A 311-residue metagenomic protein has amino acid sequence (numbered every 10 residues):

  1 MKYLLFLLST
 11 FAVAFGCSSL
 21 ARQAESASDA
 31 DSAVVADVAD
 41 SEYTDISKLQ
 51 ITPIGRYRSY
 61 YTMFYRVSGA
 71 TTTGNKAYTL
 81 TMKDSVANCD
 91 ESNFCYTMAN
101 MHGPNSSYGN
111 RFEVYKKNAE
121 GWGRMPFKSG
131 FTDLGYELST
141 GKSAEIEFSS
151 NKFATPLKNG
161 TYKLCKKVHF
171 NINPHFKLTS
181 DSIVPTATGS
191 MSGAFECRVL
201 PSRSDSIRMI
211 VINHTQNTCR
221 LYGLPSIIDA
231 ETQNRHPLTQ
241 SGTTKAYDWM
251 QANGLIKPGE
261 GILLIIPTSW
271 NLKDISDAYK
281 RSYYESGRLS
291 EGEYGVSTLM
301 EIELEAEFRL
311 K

Functional and structural regions predicted by a protein language model:
L4-A12: Sec-dependent N-terminal signal peptides
S18-L20: Bacterial signal peptide processing site
Q23-T132, V168-P258, Y284-E285, T298-K311: Primarily secretory-pathway and cell-envelope proteins
P126-T161, H169, G242-E291: Short, solvent-exposed, Trp/other aromatic-anchored flexible loops in extracytoplasmic proteins
